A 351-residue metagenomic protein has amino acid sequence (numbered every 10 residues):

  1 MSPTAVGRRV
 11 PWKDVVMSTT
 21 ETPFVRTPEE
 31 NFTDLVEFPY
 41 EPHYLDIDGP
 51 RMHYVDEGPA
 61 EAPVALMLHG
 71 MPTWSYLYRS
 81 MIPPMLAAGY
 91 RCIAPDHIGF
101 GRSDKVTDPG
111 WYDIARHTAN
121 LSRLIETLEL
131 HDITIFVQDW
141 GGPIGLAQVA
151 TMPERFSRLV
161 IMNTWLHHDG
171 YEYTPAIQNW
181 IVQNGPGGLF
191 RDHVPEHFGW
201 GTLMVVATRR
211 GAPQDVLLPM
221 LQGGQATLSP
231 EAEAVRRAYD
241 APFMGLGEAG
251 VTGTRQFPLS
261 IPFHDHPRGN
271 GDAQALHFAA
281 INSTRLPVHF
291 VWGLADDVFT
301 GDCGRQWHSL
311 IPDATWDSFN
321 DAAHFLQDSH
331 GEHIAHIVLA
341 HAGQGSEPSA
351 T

Functional and structural regions predicted by a protein language model:
V6-V16: Short, Lys/Arg-enriched N-terminal segments with co-localized hydrophobic residues within the first ~10-30 amino acids
S18-E41, P50-M52, E57, V64 (+4 more regions): Flexible "cap/lid" subdomain of the alpha/beta-hydrolase fold that forms the substrate-access gate
P42-Y44, C92-A94, W316: Conserved beta-strand scaffold positions in the cores of enzyme catalytic domains, especially in NTP/NDP-utilizing
R51-H53, R91, T315: Conserved beta-strand segments of alpha/beta enzyme cores
E57-R102: Conserved HGGG/HGGXW glycine-rich cap/lid loop of the alpha/beta-hydrolase fold
G70, D139, D328-S329: Conserved acidic functional residues
M81, Q148, I337-H341: Hydrophobic residues on the short alpha-helix immediately C-terminal to a glycine-rich phosphate/catalytic loop
D313-T351: Catalytic active-site module of serine/aspartate enzymes centered on a nucleophile-bearing elbow/loop
